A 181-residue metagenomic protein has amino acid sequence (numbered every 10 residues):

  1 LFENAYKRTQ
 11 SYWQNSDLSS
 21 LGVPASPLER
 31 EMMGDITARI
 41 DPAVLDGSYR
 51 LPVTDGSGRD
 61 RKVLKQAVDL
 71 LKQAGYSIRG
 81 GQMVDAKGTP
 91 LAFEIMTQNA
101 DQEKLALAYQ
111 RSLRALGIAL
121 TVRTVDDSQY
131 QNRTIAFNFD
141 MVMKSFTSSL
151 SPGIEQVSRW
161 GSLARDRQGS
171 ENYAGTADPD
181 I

Functional and structural regions predicted by a protein language model:
R8-R79, T97-K104: Structural transition elements
E31-G56, D60, D69, I118-Y130 (+2 more regions): Extracytoplasmic/peripheral linker and loop segments enriched in polar/acidic and small residues with frequent Thr/Pro
G56-S57, D101-I118, R123: Cysteine-centered nucleophilic/redox motifs
S77-P90: Short helix/loop segment immediately N-terminal to the Walker
T89-Q98, L120-R123: Short, well-ordered beta-strand elements
L107-L116, S128-F139: Short helices/loops that flank or line small-molecule/ion binding pockets
S145-S149: Beta->alpha turn/N-cap motifs
